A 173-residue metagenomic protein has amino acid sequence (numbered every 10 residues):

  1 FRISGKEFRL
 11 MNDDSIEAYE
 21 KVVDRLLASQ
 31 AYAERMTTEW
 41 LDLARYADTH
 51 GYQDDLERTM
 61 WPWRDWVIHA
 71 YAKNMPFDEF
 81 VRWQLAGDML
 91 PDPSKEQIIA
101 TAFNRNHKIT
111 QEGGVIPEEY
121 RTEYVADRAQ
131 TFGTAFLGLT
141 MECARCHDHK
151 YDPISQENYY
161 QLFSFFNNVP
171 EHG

Functional and structural regions predicted by a protein language model:
F1-G173: Short, structured secondary-structure elements that scaffold catalytic or ligand/cofactor-binding regions
